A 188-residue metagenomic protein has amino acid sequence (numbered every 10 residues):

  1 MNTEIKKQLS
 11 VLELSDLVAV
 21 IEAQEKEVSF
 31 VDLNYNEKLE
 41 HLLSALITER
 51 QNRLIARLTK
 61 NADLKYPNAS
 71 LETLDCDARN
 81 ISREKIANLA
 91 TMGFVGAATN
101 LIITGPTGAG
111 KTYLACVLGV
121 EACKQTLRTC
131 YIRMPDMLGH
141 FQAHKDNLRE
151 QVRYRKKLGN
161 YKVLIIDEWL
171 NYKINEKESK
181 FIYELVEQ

Functional and structural regions predicted by a protein language model:
K6-Y66: Interdomain "pre-motor" coupling segment immediately N-terminal to P-loop NTPase/helicase cores
N80-I86, C130-G159, E176: Short glycine-rich substrate-engagement loop in P-loop NTPases that contacts/grips substrate
A90-A98: Phosphate-binding P-loop
A98-L114: Walker A/P-loop nucleotide-binding motif
T99, T126-R128, N160-V163: Loop/turn-to-beta-strand initiation segments
G119-I132: Post-Walker A helix-loop "phosphate-sensing" segment adjacent to the P-loop in P-loop NTPases
K157-N175: Conserved P-loop NTPase "ATPase switch" module shared by AAA+ and STAND
L170-Q188: Conserved catalytic/switch belt of AAA+ P-loop NTPases
